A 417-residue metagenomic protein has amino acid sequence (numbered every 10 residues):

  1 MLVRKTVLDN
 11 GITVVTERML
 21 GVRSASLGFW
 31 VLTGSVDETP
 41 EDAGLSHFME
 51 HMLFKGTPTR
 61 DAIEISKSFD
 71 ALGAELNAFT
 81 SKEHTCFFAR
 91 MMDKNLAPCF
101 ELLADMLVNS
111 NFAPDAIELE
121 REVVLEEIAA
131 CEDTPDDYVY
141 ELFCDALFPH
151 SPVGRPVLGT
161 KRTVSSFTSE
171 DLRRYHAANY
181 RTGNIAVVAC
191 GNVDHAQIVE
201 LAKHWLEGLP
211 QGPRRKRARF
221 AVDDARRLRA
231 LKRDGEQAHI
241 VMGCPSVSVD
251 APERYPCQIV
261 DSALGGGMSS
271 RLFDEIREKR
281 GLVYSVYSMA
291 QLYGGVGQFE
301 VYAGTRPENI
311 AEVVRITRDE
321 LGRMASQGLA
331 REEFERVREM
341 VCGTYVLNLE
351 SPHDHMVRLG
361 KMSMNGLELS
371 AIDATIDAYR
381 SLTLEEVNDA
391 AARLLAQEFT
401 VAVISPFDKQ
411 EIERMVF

Functional and structural regions predicted by a protein language model:
L2, V7, R18, A62-A221 (+7 more regions): Charge-rich, well-structured scaffold segments of protease-associated domains
G11, R18-F69, Y180, P252-L264 (+1 more regions): Active/ligand-binding-proximal structured segments within catalytic/core domains that scaffold catalytic residues
R227: Flexible, small-/acidic-enriched active-site or ligand-binding loops
